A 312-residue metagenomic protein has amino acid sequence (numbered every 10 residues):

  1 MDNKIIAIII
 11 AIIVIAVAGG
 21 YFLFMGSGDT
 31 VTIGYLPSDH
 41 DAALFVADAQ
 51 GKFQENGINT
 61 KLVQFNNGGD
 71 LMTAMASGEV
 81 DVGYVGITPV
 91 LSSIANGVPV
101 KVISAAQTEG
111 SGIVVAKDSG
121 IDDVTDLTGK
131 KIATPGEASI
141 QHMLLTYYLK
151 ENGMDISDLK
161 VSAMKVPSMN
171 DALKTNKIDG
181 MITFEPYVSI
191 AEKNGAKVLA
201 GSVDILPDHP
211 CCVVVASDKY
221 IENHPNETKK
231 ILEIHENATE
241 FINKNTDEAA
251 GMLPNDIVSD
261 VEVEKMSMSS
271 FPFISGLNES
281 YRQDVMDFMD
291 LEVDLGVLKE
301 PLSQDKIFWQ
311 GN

Functional and structural regions predicted by a protein language model:
M1-M25: Secretory targeting signatures
S27-M154, S162-A163, D179-E185, K197-S202 (+1 more regions): Short, glycine-/small- and polar/acidic-enriched structural segments that line small-molecule recognition paths
A42-V46, G51, T73, S77 (+13 more regions): Solvent-exposed, polar/charged alpha-helical surfaces in well-ordered, non-transmembrane soluble domains, broadly
D81, I87-P89, S162, P167-L253: Pocket-lining segment of extracytoplasmic ligand-binding domains
G129, K193, W309: Phosphate-coordinating loops and pocket residues in cytosolic domains that bind phosphorylated ligands
E222-V297: Secondary-structure end/capping motifs
E292-N312: Conserved C-terminal helix/tail region of periplasmic/extracytoplasmic solute-binding proteins
